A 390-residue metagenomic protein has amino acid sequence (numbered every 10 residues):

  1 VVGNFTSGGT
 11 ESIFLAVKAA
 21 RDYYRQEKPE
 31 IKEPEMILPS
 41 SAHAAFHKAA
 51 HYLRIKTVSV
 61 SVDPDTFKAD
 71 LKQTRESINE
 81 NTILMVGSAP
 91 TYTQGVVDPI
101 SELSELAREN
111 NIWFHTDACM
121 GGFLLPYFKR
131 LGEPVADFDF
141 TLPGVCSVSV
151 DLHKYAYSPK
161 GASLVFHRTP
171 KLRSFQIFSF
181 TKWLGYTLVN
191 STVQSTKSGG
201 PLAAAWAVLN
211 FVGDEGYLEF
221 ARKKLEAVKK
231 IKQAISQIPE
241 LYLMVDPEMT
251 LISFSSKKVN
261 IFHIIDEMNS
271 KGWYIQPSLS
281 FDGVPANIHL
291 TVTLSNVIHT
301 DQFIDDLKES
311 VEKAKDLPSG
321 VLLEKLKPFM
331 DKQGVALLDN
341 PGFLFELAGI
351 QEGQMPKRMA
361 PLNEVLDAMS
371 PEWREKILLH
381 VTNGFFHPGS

Functional and structural regions predicted by a protein language model:
V2-P29, A45-A49: Conserved beta-loop-alpha segment that forms the PLP phosphate-binding cup at the N-terminus of a helix
N4-T10, L38-S40, S88, V245 (+1 more regions): Active-site nucleophile and cofactor-binding loops and adjacent substrate-binding regions of central metabolic enzymes
R25-E80: PLP-dependent aminotransferase-like
A69-H115: Active-site phosphate-binding strand-loop segment of PLP-dependent enzymes
L71-Q73, V97-E109, G121-S147: Active-site pre-lysine segment of PLP-dependent enzymes
Y127-T250, F254-N260: Active-site C-terminal subdomain of aminotransferase-like
Q237, S255-S390: Non-catalytic terminal extensions of PLP-dependent enzymes
